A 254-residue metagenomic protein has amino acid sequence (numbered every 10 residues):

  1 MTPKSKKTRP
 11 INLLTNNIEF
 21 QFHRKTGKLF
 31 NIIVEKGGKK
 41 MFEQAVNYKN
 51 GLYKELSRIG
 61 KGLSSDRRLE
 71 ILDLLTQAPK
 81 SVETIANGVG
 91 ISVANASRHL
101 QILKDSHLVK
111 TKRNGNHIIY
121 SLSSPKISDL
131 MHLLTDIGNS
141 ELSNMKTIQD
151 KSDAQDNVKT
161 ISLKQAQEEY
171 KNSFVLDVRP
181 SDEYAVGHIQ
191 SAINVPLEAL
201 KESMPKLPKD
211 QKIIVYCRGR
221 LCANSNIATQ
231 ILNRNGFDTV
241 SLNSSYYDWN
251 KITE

Functional and structural regions predicted by a protein language model:
T2, T8-L63: N-terminal leader segment of winged-helix/HTH proteins
G37, V82, I91, N114 (+1 more regions): Flexible, polar/low-complexity N-terminal or interdomain linker segments that lie immediately upstream of folded
E55-S92, I118-L122: N-terminal helix-turn-helix DNA-binding core of bacterial DNA-binding proteins
N87, K104-D105: Alpha-helical residues within the helix-turn-helix
A94, Q101: Key DNA-contact positions within bacterial/archaeal DNA-binding proteins
D105-N114: Beta-hairpin "wing" of winged helix-turn-helix
L108, L207-W249: Catalytic cysteine-centered active loop of the rhodanese-like fold, especially the PTP/DSP P-loop
Q165-L221: Positively charged, proline/Ser/Thr-rich regional signature most characteristic of the Rhodanese/CDC25-like
